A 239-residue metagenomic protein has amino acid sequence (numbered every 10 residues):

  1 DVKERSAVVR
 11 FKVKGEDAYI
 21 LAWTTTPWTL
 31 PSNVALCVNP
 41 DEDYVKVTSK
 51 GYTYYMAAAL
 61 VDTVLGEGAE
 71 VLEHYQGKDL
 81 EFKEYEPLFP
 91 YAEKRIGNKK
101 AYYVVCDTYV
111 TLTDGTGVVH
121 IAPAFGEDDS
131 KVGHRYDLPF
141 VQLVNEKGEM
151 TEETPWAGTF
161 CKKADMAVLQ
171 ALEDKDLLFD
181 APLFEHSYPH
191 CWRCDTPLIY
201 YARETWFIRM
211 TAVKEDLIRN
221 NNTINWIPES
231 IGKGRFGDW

Functional and structural regions predicted by a protein language model:
D1-P31, E84, Y109, T113-W239: Residue patterns forming the tRNA-binding/recognition surfaces of aminoacyl-tRNA synthetases and related DALR
S32-E146: Catalytic alpha/beta core of large soluble enzyme barrels
